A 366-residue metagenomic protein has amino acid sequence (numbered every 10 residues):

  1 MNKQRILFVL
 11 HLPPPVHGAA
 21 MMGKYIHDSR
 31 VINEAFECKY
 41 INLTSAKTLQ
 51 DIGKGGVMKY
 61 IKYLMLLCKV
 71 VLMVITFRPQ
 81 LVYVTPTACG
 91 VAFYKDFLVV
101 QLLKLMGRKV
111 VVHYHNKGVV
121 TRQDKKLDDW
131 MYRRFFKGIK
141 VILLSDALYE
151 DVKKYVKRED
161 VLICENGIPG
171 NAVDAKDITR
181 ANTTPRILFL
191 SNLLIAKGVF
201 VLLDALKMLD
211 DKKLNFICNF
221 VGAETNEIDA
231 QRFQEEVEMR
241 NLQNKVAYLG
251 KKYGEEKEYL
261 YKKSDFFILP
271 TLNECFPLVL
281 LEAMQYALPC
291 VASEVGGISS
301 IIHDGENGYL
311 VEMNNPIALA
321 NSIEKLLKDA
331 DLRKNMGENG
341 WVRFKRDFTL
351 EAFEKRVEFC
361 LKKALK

Functional and structural regions predicted by a protein language model:
L7-V9, T179-K197, L202-L206, C218-E224: Conserved donor-binding/catalytic core segment of Leloir-type glycosyltransferases
I41-A46, L190, I217-R232, G250-K251: Glycosyltransferase donor-sugar binding loop
R133-D174: Donor nucleotide-sugar binding/catalytic pocket of nucleotide-sugar-dependent glycosyltransferases
Q231-K252: Nucleotide-activated donor-binding/catalytic signature segment of Leloir-type glycosyltransferases, i.e., the conserved
K251-K252, Y259-S264: Short alpha-helical donor nucleotide-sugar binding micro-motif in glycosyltransferases
L272: Aromatic "clamp/platform" in nucleotide-sugar-dependent glycosyltransferases that forms part of the donor/acceptor
L280, P289-A292: Short hydrophobic beta-strand element within catalytic cores of glycosyltransferases and related nucleotide-activated
D304-G305, Y309-P316, K325-D331: Conserved acidic donor-binding segment of nucleotide-sugar-dependent glycosyltransferases
